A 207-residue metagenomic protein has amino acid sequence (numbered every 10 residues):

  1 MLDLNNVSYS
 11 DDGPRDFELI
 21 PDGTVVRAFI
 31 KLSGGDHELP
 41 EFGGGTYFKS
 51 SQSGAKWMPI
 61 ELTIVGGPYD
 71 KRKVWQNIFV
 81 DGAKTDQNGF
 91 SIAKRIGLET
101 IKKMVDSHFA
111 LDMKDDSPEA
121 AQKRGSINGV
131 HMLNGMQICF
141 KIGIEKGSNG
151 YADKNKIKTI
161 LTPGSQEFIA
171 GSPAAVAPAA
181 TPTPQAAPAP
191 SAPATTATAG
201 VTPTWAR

Functional and structural regions predicted by a protein language model:
M1-R207: Short beta-rich binding modules
